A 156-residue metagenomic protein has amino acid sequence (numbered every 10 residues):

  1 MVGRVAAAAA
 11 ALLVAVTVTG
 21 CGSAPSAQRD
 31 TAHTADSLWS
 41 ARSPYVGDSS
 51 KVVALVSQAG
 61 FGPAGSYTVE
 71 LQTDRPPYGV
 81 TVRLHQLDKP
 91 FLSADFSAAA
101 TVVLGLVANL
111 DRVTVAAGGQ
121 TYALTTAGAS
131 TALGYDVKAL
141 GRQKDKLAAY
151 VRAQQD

Functional and structural regions predicted by a protein language model:
M1-A9: Bacterial N-terminal signal peptides that target proteins for export
A10-A15: Terminal secretion and processing signals and N-terminal membrane-targeting segments
V16-G20: C-terminal motif of bacterial Sec signal peptides marking the signal peptidase cleavage site
G22-P25: Bacterial signal peptide processing site
D30-V46: Post-signal peptide N-terminal segment of mature Sec-exported envelope proteins
S49-A54, Q58: C-terminal regulatory domains involved in ligand/effector binding and gene-expression control
A59-A117: Mature extracytoplasmic domains of secretory-pathway proteins
A116-D156: Polar/charged, Gly/Pro-rich intrinsically disordered segments
